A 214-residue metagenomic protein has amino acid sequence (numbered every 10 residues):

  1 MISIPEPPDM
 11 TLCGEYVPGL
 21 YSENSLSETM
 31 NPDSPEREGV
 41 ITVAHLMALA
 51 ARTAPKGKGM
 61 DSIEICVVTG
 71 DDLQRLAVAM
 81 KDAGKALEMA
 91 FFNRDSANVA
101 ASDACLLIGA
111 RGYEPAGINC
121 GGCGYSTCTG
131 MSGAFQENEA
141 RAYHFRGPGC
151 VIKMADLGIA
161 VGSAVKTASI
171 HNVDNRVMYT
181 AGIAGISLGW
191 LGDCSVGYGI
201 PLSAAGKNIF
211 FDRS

Functional and structural regions predicted by a protein language model:
I2-S3, L12-S214: Acidic, surface-exposed loops and disordered segments
